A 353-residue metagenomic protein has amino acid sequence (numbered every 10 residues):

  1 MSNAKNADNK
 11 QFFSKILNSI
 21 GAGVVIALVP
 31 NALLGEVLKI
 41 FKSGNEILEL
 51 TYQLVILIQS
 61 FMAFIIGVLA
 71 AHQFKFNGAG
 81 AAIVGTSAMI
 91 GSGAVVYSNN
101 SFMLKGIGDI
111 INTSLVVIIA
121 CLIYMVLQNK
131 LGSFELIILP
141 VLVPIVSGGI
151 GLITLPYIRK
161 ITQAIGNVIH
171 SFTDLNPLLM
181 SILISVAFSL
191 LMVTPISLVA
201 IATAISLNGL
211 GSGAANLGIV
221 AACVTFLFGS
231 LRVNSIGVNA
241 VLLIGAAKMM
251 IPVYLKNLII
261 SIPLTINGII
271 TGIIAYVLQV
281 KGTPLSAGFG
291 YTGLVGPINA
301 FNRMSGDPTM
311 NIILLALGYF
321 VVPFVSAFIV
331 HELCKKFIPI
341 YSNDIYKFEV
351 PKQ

Functional and structural regions predicted by a protein language model:
M1-Q353: Pore-lining transmembrane helices
